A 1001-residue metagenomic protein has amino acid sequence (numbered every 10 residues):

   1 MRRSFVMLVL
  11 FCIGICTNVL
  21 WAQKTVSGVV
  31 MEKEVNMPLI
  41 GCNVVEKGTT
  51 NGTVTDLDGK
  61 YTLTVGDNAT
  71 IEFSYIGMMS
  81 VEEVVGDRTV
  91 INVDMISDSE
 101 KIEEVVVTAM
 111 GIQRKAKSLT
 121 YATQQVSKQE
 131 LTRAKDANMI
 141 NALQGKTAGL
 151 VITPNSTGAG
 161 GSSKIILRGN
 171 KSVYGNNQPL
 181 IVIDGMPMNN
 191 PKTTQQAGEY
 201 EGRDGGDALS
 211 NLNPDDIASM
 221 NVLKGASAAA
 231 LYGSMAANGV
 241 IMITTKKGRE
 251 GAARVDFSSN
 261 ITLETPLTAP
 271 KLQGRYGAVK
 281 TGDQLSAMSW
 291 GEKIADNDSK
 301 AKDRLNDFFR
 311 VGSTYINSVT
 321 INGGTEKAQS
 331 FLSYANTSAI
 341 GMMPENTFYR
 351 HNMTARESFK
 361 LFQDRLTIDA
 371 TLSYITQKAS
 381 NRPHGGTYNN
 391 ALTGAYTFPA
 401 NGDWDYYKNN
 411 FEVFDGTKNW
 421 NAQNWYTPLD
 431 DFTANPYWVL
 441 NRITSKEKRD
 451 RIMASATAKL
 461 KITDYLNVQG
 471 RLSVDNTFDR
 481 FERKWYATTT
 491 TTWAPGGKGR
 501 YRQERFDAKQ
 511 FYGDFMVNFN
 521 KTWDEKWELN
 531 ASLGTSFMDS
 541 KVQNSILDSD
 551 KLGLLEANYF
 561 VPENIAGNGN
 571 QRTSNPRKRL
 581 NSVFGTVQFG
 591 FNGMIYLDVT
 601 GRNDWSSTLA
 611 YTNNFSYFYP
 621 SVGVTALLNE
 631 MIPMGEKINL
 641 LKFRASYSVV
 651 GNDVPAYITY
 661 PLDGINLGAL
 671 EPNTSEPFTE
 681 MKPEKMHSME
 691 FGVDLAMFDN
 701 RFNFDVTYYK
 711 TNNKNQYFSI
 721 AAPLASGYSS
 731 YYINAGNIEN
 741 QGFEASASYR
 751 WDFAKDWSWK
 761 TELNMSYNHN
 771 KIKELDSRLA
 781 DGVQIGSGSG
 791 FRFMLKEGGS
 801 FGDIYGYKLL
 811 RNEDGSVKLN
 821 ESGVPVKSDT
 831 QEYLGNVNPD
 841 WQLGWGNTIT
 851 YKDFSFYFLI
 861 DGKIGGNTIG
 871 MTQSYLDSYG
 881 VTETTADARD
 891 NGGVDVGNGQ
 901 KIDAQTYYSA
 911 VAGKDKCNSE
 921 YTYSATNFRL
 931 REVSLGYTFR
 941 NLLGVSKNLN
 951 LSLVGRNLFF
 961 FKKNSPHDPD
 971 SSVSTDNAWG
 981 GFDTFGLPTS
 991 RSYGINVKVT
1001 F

Functional and structural regions predicted by a protein language model:
S27-K47, T70-M79, G86-T132, I140 (+1 more regions): Short, acidic, small-residue-rich periplasmic hinge/interaction motif at the N-terminus of Gram-negative outer-membrane
Q125, K146-G149, G158-S163, V173-I181 (+8 more regions): Residues embedded in well-ordered regular secondary structure
K135, G274-K300, Y388-W438, R483-G499 (+7 more regions): Surface-exposed loop/turn segments flanking beta-strands in extracellular/periplasmic regions
D256-D298, H384, I546-D548, I733 (+5 more regions): Conserved small-residue
T268, D296-A335, A339-N346, N352-D430 (+7 more regions): Flexible loop and strand-edge segments within Gram-negative outer membrane beta-barrel domains
E292, L305, W493, I565 (+4 more regions): Extracytoplasmic gating/loop element in the C-terminal half of outer-membrane beta-barrel translocons and assembly
R310-Q329, Y334-S338, P436-R483, R502-T522 (+13 more regions): Outer-membrane beta-barrel transmembrane strands
G341-T354, S373-I375, N381-G386, T444-R451 (+8 more regions): Small-side-chain secondary-structure face that scaffolds active or pore-lining regions
